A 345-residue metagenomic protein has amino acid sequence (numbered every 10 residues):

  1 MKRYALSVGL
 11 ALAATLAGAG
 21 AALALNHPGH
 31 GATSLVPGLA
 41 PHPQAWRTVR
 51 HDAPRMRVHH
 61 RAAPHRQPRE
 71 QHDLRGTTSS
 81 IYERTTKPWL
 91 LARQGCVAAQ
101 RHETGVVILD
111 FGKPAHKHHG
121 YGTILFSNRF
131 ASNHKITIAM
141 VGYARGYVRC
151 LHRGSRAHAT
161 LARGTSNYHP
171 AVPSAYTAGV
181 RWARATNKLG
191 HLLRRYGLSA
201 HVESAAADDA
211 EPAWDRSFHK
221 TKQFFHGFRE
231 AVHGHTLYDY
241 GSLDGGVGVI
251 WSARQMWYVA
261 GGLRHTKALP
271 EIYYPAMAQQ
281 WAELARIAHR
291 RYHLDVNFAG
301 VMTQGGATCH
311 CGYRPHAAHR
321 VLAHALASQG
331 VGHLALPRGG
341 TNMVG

Functional and structural regions predicted by a protein language model:
M1-V8: Bacterial N-terminal signal peptides that target proteins for export
G9-G18: Bacterial N-terminal signal peptides
A22-A24: Boundary at the C-terminal end of the N-terminal hydrophobic targeting segment
H27-G345: Glycan-processing catalytic domains of CAZymes
